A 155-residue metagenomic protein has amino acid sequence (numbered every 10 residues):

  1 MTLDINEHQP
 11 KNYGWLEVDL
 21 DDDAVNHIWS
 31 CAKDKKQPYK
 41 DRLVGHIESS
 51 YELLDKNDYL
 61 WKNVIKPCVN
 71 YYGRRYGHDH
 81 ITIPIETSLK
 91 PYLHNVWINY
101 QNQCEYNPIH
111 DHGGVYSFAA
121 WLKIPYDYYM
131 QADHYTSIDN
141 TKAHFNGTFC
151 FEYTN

Functional and structural regions predicted by a protein language model:
M1-N107: Non-heme Fe(II)/2-oxoglutarate
H94-N155: Catalytic core of non-heme Fe(II) oxygenases with the double-stranded beta-helix
